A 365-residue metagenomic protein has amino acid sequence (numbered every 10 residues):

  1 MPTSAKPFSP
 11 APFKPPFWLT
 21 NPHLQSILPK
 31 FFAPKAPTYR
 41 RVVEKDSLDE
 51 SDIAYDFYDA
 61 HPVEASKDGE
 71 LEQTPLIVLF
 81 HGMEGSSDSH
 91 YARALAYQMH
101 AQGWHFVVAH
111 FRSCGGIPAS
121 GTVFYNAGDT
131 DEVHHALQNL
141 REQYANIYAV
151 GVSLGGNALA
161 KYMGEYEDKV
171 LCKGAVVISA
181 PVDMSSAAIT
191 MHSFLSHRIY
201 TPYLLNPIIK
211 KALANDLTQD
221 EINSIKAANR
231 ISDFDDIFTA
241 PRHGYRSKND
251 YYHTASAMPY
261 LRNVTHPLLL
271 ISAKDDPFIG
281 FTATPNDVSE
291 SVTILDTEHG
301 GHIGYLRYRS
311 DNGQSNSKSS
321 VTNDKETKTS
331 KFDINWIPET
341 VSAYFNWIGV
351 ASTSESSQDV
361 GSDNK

Functional and structural regions predicted by a protein language model:
P22, S26-G69: N-terminal cap/lid segment of alpha/beta-hydrolase-fold proteins
H61-G115: Short, surface-exposed "cap/lid" segments of acyl-processing enzymes
A96-Q98, R112-Y148, F332: Catalytic nucleophile-loop/oxyanion-hole region of alpha/beta-hydrolase and closely related hydrolase-like folds
Y148-H243: Alpha/beta-hydrolase-fold enzymes
A240-Y260: Active-site nucleophile elbow and catalytic-triad environment of alpha/beta-hydrolase enzymes
V264, L270-S272: Short beta-strand/loop motif that positions the catalytic acidic residue of the alpha/beta-hydrolase fold
A273, P277-T282: Conserved alpha/beta-hydrolase "acid-adjacent" motif
S310-K365: Catalytic active-site module of serine/aspartate enzymes centered on a nucleophile-bearing elbow/loop
